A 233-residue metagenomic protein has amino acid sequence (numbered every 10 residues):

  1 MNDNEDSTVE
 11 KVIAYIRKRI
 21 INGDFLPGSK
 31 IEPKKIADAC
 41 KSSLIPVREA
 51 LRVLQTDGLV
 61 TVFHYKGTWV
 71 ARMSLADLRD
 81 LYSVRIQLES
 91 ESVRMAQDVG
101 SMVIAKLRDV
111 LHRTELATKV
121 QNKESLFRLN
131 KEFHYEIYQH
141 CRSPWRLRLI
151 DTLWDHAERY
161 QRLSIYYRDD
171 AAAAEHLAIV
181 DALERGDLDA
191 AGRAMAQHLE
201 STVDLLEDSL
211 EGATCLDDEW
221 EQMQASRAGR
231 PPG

Functional and structural regions predicted by a protein language model:
M1-D98, E207-G233: Short linear motifs at protein or domain termini
E10, A14, I86, I104-R108 (+1 more regions): Amphipathic alpha-helical repeat elements characteristic of tetratricopeptide repeat
I20, A96-Q97, T118-K119, L183-G186: Hydrophobic residues in alpha-helical segments
L81, M102-L163, A173-D181, A190-E200: Conserved amphipathic alpha-helical segments that form helical-bundle/coiled-coil interaction surfaces
D155, R162-E184, L188, G192-G233: C-terminal-biased regions
